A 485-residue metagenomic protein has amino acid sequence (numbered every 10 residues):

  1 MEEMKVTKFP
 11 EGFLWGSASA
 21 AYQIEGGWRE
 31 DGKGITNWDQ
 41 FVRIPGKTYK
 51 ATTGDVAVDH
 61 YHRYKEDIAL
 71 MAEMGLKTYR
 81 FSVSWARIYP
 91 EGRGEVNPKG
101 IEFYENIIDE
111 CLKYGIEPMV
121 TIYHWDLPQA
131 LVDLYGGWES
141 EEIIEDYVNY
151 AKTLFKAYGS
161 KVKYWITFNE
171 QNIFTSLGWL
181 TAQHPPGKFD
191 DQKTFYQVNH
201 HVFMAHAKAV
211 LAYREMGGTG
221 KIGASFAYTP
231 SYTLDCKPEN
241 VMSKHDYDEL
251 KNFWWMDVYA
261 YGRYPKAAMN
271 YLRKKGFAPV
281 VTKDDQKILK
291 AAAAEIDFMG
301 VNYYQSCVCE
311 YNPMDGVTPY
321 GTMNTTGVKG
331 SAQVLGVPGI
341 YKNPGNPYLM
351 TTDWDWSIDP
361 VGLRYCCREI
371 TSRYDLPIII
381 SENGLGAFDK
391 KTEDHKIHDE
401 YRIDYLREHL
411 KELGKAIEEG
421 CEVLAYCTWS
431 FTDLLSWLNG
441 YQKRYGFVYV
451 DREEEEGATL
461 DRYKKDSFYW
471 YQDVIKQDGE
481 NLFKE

Functional and structural regions predicted by a protein language model:
E2-T48, E91-R93, I101-E485: Active-site region of glycoside hydrolase catalytic domains
G12-L14, Y61, T78: A common structural microfeature
I35-A69: Aromatic- and Gly/Pro-rich amphipathic surface segment
H62, A69-A72, E102-E105, D109: N-terminal, well-ordered alpha-helical segments
R63-S84, A294, F298-M299: Catalytic domains of carbohydrate-active enzymes, especially glycoside hydrolases
V83-V96: Glycine-rich, proline-tolerant flexible connector loops at the mouths of alpha/beta enzymes
